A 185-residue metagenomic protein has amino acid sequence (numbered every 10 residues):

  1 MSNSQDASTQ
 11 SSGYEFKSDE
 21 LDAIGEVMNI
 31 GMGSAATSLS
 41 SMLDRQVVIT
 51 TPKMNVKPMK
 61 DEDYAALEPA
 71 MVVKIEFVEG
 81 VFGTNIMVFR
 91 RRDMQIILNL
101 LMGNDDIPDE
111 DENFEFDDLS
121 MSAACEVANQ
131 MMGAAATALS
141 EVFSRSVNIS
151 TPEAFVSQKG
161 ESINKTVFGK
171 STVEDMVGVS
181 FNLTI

Functional and structural regions predicted by a protein language model:
S2, D6-I185: Composition-driven recognition of glycine/serine/threonine/acidic- and proline-rich low-complexity segments and repeats
